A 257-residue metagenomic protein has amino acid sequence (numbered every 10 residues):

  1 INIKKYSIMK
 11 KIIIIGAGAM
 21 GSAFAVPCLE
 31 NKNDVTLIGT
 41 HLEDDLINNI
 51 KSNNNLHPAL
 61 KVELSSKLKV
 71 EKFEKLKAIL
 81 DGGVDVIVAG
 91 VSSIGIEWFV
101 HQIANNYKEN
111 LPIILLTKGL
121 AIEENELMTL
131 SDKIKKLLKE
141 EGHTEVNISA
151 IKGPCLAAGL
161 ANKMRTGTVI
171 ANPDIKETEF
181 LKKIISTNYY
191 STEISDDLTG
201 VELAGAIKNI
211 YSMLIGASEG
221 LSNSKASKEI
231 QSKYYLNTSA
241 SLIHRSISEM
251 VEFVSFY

Functional and structural regions predicted by a protein language model:
I1-I8: Short, Lys/Arg-enriched N-terminal segments with co-localized hydrophobic residues within the first ~10-30 amino acids
M9, K32-D34, K67, N110 (+2 more regions): A generic structural signal for alpha->beta connector loops
M9-V62, L68-F73, G82, E123: NAD(P)+-binding Rossmann beta1-loop-alpha1 motif at the extreme N-terminus of oxidoreductases
G16, G39, T117, K152 (+1 more regions): Short beta-strand/turn micro-motifs composed of small residues that flank or help shape donor/cofactor-binding pockets
G18, S22, D44, V70-F73 (+8 more regions): Electropositive phosphate-/nucleotide-binding environments in soluble metabolic enzymes
L42, K118-L120, M250: Short beta-alpha junction loops
L64, E71-K77, D81-M164, L181: Rossmann-like NAD(P)(H) cofactor-binding subdomain of soluble oxidoreductases
N106, L137-N147, R165-Y257: Internal alpha-helical scaffold of NAD(P)-dependent oxidoreductase catalytic cores
